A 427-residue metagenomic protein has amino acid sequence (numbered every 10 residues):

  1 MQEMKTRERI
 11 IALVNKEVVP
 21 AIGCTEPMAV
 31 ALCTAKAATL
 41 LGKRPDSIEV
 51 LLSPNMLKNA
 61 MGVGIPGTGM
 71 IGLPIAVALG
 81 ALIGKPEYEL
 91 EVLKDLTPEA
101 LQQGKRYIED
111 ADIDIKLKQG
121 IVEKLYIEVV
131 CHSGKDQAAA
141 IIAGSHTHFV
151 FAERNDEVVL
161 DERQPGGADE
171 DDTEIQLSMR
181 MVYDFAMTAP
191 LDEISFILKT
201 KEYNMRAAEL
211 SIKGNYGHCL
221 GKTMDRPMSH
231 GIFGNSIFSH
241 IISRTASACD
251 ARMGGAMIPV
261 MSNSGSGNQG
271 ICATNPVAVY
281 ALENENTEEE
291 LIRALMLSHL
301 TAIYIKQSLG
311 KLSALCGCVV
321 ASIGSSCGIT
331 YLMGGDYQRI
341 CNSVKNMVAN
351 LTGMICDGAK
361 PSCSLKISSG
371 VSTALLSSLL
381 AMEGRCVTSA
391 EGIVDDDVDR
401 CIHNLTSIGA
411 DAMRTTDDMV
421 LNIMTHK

Functional and structural regions predicted by a protein language model:
M1-I11, G42-M56, S236-G255, T287-I305 (+1 more regions): Acidic-glycine-rich active-site phosphate/pyrophosphate-binding loop
I10-P20, N55-V63, A251-S262, A302-L312 (+1 more regions): Glycine/charged-rich beta-loop-alpha catalytic/anionic-binding loops adjacent to active sites
P20-K36, I258-N275, C316-V320: Conserved phosphate/anionic-ligand binding catalytic regions in large, soluble enzymes, centered on
A31-I121, Y126-I127, C131: Early transmembrane hairpin of solute transport permeases
A38, Y280-R293, I303-S369, M382-S389: Hydrophobic alpha-helical bundle architecture
R44-I48, Y88-L93, D114-K116, D192-L198 (+7 more regions): Flexible, glycine/charged-enriched surface loops at secondary-structure junctions
E109-G255, V420-K427: Signature of multi-pass transmembrane helix bundles
S343-K427: Internal helix-turn-beta structural module
